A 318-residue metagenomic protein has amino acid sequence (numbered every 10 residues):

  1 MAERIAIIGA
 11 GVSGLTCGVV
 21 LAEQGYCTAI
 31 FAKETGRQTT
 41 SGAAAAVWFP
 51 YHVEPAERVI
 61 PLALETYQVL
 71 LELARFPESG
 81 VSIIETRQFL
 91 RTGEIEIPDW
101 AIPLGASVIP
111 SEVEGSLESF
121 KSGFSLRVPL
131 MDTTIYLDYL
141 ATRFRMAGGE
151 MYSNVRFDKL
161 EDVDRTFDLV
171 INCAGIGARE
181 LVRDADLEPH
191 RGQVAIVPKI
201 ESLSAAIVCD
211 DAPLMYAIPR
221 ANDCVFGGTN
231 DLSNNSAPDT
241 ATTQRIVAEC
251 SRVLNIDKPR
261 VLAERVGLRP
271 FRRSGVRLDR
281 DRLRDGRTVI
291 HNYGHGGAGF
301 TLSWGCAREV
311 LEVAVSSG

Functional and structural regions predicted by a protein language model:
E3-A29: N-terminal Rossmann-like FAD-binding beta1-loop-alpha1 element of flavoenzymes
E23-G42: Glycine-rich FAD pyrophosphate-binding loop
Q38-V53: Short, conserved active-site loops that position catalytic residues or coordinate cofactors/metal ions across diverse
P55-E65, G123-Y139, A237-A241, T301-L302: Short beta-strand to alpha-helix junction loop
Q68-A147, R273: Flavin (FAD/FMN) cofactor-binding and adjacent substrate-gating region of FAD-dependent oxidoreductase domains
E72, I200-L203, A221-D223, D231-F271 (+1 more regions): Flavin-binding catalytic cores
V128-P213, R220-N222, S233-S236, A241-E249: Predominantly flavin-linked oxidoreductase catalytic cores and closely associated redox partners
Y139, R260-G318: C-terminal catalytic lobe of FAD-dependent flavoproteins
